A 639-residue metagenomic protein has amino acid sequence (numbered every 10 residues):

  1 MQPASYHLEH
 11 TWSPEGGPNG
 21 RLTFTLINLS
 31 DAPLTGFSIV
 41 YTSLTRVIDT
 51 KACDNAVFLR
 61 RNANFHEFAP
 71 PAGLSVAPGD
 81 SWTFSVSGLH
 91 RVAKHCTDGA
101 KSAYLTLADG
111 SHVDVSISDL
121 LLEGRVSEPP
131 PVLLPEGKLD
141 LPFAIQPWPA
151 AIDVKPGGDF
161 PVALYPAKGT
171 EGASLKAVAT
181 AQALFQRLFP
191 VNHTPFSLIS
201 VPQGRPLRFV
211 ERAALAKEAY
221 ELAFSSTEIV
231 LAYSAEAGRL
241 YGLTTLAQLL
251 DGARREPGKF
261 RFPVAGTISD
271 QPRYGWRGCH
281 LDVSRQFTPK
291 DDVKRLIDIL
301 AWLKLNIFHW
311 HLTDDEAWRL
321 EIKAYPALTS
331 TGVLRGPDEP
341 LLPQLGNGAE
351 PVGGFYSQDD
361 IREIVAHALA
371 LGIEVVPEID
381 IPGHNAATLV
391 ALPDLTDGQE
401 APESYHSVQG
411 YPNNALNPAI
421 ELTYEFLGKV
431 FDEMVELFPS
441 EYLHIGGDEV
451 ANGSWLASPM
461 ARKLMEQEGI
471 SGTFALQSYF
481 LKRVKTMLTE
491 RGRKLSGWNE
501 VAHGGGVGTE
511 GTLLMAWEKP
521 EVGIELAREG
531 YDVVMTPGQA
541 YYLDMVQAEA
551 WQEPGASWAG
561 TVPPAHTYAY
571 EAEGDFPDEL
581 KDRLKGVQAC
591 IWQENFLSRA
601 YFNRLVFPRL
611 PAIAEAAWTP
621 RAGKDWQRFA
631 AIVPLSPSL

Functional and structural regions predicted by a protein language model:
M1-P18, L29: Low-complexity, acidic Ser/Thr/Pro/Gly-rich terminal tails and inter-domain linkers that flank the onset of structured
G16-T23, T35: Short, solvent-exposed loop/turn segments enriched in Ser/Thr/Gly
T25-D31: Asparagine-centered strand-capping/turn motif at beta-strand->loop junctions
C53-A93, L488: Intrinsically disordered, low-complexity Pro/Gly/Ser/Thr-rich segments with frequent PxxP/GP/PP motifs and embedded
P71, A93-A237, Y241-I268, P272 (+3 more regions): Acidic, contiguous N-terminal accessory segments
L215-N414, P418-Y424, E433-Y442, R483 (+2 more regions): Feature activates predominantly on carbohydrate-active enzymes
T388-D394, Y405-T512, W517-E525: Active-site neighborhood of glycoside hydrolase catalytic domains
K494-T512, A516-L639: Flexible, acidic glycine-rich loops studded with aromatic residues
